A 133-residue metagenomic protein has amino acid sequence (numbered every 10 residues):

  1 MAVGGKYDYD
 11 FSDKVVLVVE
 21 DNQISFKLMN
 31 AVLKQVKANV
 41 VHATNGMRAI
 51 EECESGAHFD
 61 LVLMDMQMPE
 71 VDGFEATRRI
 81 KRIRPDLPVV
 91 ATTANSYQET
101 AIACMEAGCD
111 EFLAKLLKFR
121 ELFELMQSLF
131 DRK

Functional and structural regions predicted by a protein language model:
M1-V15, N30, R120-K133: Non-catalytic signal-transmission and effector/linker regions of two-component phosphorelay proteins
E20: Conserved acidic carboxylate
K27-Q35: Charged docking surfaces used in two-component/phosphorelay signaling
H42-L61, R82: Acidic, metal-coordinating helix/loop segments flanking the phosphotransfer/catalytic sites of two-component signaling
M68: Receiver (REC) domain active-site loop signature in two-component systems and cognate sites in sensor histidine kinases
K115: A Lys-centered signature of the CheY-like receiver
